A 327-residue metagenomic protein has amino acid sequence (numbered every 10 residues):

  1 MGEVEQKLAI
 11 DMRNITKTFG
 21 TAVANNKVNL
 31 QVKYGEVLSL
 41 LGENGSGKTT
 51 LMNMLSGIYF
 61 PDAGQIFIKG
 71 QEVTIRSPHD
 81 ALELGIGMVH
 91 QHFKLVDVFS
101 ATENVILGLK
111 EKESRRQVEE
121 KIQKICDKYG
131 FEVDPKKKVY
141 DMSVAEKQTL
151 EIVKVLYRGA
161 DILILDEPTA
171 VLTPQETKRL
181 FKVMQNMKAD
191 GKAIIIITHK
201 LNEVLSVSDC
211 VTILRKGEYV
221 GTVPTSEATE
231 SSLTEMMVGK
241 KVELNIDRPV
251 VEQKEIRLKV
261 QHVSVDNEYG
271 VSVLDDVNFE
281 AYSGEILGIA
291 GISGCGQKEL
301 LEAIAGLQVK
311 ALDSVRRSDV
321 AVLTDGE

Functional and structural regions predicted by a protein language model:
G2-E327: Glycine-rich phosphate-binding loops of nucleotide-dependent enzymes
